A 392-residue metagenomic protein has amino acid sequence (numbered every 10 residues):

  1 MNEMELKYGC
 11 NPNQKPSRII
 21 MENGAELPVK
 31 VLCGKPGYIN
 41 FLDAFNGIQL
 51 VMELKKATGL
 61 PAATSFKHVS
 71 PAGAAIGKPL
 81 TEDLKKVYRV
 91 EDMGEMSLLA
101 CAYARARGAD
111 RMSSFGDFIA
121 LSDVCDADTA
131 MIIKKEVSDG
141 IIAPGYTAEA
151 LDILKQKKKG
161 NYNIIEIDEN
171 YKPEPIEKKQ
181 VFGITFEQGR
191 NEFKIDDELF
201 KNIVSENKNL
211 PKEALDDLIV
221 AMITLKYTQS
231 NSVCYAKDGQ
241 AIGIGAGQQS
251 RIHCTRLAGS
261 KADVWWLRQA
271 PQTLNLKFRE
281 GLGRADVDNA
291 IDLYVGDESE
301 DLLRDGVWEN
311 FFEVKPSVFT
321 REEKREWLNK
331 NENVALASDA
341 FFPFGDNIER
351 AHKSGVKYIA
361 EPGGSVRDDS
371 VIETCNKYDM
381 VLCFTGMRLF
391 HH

Functional and structural regions predicted by a protein language model:
M1-L199, A214-S232: Active-site loops and adjacent core secondary-structure elements that bind or stabilize anionic groups
N23-K35, A109-F115, G189-K208, D286-V307 (+2 more regions): Gly-rich Lys/Arg/Thr-decorated short loops/hinges at beta-loop-alpha junctions or inter-strand turns that position
P36, N40, A214, G247 (+2 more regions): Alpha-helix N-cap/helix-initiation motif
E53, Y227, V264-R268, K353 (+1 more regions): Conserved helix-loop functional segments at active or binding sites
A57-S65, I164-I167, S230-K237, L267-F278 (+1 more regions): Flexible, glycine/charged-enriched surface loops at secondary-structure junctions
S70, C125, K237-Q240, F342 (+1 more regions): Active-site-proximal loop/turn and secondary-structure-junction residues that shape catalytic pockets, frequently
A72-M112, I242-F341: Glycine- and Gly-Pro-enriched alpha-helical subdomains that act as flexible, kink-prone "lid/hinge" or packing modules
D117, L121-S122, K135-I165, N170-K172 (+5 more regions): C-terminal binding/interaction regions
